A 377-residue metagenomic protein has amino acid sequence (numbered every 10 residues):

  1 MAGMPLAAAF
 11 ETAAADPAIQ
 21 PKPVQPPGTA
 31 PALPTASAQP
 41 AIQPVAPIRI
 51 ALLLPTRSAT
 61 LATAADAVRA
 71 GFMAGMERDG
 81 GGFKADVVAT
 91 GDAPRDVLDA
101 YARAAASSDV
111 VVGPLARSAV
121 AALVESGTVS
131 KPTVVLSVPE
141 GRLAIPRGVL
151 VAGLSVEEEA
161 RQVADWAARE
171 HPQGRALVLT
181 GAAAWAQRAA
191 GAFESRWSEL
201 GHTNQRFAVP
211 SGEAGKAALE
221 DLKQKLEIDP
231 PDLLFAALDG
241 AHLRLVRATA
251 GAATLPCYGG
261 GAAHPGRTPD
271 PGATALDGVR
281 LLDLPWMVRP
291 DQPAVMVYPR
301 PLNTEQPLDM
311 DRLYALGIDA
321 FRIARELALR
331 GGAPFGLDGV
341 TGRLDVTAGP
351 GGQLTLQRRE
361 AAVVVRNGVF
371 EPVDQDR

Functional and structural regions predicted by a protein language model:
T29-A70: Extracytoplasmic "Venus flytrap"
T63-R78, E159-V163, A184-T203: Short, solvent-exposed amphipathic alpha-helices that sit in or adjacent to ligand/effector-binding or catalytic
D66-A67, G82-L143: Beta-alpha junction/loop-to-helix N-cap segments that form part of ligand/metal-binding clefts
K84-A104, E159-Q162, S211-Q224: Structural motif
E125-V129, R175, A186-L282: Extracellular/periplasmic bilobed ligand-binding domains
V151-L177, R188, P285-M296, G317-F321: Hydrophobic alpha-helical segments within soluble ligand-binding/sensing domains
R247-I318, G332: Extracellular/periplasmic periplasmic-binding protein-like sensory domains
R300, T304-D374: Segments of small-molecule ligand-sensing domains
